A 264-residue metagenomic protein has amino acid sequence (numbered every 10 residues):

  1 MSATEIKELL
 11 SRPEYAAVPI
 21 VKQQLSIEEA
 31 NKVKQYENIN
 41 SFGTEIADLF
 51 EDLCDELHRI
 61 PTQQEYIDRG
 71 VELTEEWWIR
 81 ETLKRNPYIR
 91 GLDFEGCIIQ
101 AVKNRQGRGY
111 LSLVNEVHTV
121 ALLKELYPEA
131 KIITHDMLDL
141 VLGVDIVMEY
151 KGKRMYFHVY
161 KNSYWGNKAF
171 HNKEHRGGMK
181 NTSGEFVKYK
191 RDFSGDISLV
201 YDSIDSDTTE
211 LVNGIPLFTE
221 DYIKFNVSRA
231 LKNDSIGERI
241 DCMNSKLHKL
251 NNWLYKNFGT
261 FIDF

Functional and structural regions predicted by a protein language model:
M1-N86, F264: Nuclease-adjacent, charged terminal/linker segments that flank catalytic cores
P87-Y88, L92-D93: Acidic, low-complexity, intrinsically disordered interaction modules
I98-V117, H135-D139: A short, highly charged nucleic-acid-interacting micro-segment common to nuclease and nuclease-linked defense proteins
H118-V144: A short acidic/basic microdomain associated with nuclease active sites
H135-D139, K151, Y160-N162: An acidic- and aromatic-residue-enriched active-site/binding cleft used to recognize and process polar
G143-D145, K168-A169: A short acidic (Asp/Glu
V147-F157: Active-site beta-strand-loop-beta-strand hairpin of nuclease catalytic cores that positions key catalytic residues
Y160-H248, N252-Y255: Catalytic cores of nucleic-acid endonucleases
